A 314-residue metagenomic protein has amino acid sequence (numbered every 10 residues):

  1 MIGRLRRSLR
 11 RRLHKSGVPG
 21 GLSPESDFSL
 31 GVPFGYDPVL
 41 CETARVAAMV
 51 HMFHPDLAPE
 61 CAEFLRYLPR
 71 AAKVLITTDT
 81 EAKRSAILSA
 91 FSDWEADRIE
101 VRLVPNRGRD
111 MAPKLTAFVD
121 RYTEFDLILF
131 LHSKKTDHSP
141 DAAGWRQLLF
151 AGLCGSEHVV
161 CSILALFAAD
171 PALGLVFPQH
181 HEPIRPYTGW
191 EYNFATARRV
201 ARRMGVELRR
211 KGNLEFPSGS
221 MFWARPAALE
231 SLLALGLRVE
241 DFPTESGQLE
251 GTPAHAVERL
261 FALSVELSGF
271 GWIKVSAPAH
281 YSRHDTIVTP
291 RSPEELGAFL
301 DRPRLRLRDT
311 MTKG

Functional and structural regions predicted by a protein language model:
M1-G314: ER/Golgi luminal nucleotide-sugar-dependent glycosyltransferases, focusing on the catalytic module
